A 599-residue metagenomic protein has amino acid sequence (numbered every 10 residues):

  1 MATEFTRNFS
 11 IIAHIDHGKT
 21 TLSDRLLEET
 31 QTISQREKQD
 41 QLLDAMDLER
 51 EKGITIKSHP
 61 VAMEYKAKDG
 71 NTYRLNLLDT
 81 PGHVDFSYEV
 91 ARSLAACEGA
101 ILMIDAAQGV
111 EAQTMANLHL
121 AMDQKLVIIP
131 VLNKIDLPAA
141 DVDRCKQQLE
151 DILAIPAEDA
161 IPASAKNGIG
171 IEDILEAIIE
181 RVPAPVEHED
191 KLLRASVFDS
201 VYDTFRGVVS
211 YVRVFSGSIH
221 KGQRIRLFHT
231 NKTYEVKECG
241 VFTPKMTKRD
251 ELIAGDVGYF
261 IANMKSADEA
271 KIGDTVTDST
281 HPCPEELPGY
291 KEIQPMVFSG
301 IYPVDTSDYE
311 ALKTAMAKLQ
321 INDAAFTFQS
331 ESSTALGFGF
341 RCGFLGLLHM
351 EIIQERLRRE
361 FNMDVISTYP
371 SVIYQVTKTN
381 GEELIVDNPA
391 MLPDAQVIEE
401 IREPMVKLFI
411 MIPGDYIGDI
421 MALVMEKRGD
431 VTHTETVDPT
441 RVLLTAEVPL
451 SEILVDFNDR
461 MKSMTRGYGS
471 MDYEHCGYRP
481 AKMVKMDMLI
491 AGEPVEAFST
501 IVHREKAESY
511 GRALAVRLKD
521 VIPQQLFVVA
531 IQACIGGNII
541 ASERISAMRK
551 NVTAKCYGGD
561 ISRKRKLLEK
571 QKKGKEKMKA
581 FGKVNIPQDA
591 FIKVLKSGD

Functional and structural regions predicted by a protein language model:
M1-D599: Structural and coupling elements of P-loop NTPases
